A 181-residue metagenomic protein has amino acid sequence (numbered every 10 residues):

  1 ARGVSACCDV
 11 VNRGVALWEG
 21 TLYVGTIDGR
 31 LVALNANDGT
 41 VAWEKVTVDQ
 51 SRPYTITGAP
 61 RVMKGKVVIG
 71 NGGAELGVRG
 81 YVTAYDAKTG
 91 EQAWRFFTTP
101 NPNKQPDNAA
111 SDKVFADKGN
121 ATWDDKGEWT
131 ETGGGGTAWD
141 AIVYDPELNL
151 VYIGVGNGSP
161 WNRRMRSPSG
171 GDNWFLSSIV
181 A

Functional and structural regions predicted by a protein language model:
A1-A16, E44-A59, L76, F97-A141 (+2 more regions): Extracytoplasmic beta-rich repeat domains
E19-G20, K64-K66, E147-N149: Short coil/turn segments that connect the beta-strands within blades of beta-propeller domains
V24, V67-G70, I153: Residue position within the beta-strands of beta-propeller blades
L34-G39, G80-E91, P168-A181: Beta-propeller blade signature
T40-E44, A93-W94: A structural motif specific to WD40 beta-propellers
T55-T89: Repeat-solenoid scaffold signature
